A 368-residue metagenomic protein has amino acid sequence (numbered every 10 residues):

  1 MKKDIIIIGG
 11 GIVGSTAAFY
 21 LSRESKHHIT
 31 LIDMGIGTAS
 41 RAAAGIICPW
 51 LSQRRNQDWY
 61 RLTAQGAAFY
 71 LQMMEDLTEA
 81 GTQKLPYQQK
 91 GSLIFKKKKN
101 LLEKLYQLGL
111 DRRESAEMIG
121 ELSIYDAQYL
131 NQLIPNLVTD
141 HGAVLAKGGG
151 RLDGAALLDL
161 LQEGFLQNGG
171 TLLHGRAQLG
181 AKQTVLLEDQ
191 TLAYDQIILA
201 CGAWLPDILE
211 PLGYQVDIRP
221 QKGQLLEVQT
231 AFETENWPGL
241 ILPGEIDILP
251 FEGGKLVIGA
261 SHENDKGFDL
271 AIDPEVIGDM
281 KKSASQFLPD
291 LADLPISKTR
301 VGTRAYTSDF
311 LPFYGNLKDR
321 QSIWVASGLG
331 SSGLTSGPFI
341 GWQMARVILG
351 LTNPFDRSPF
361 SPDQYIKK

Functional and structural regions predicted by a protein language model:
M1-G11: Beta1/beta-strand and adjacent pyrophosphate-binding region of the FAD-binding site in flavoprotein oxidoreductases
K2-K3, E188-Q196: Core beta-strand elements of the Rossmann-like FAD/NAD(P) dinucleotide-binding domain in flavoenzyme oxidoreductases
I6, T16-R23, M34, G45-I46 (+2 more regions): Active-site substrate-recognition segment that forms the wall of the catalytic cavity or substrate channel
I46-L133, S283: Dinucleotide-binding Rossmann-like beta1-alpha1 core, especially the glycine-rich loop that anchors the ADP
R61-Q65, F95-L102, V144-L160, A271-V276 (+1 more regions): Short beta-strand to alpha-helix junction loop
Q83-I94, D111, M118-N168, S261-K266 (+2 more regions): Helix-loop-beta segment of a Rossmann-like dinucleotide-binding subdomain
G150, T171-V185: A conserved short coil-to-beta-strand element within the FAD-binding core of flavoproteins
D290, L294-K368: C-terminal catalytic lobe of FAD-dependent flavoproteins
